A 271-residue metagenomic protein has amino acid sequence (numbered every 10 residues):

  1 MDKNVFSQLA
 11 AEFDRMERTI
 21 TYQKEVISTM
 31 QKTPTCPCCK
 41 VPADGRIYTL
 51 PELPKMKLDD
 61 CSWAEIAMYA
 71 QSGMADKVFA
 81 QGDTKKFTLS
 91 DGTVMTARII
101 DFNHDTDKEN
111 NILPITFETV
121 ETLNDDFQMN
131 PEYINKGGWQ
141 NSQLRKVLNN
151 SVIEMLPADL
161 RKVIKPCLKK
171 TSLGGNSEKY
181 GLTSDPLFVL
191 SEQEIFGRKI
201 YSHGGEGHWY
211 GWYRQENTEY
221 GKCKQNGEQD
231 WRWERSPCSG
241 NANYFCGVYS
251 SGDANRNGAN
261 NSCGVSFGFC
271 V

Functional and structural regions predicted by a protein language model:
V5, E12-R15, T19-Y22, V26 (+1 more regions): Heptad-repeat coiled-coil/leucine-zipper oligomerization helices
S7-Q8, K40: Short, intrinsically disordered, low-complexity terminal segments
L9-D14, Y22, I115-E118, S250: Exposed, low-complexity/repetitive linear segments and helix-based recognition motifs, biased toward charged/polar
V26-I27, V271: A recurrent domain-boundary module in secreted/ectodomain proteins
S28-Q31, N257-A259: Secretory-pathway extracellular proteins and peptide precursors enriched for disulfide-bonded cysteines
C36-V271: Collagenous Gly-X-Y triple-helix signature in extracellular proteins
